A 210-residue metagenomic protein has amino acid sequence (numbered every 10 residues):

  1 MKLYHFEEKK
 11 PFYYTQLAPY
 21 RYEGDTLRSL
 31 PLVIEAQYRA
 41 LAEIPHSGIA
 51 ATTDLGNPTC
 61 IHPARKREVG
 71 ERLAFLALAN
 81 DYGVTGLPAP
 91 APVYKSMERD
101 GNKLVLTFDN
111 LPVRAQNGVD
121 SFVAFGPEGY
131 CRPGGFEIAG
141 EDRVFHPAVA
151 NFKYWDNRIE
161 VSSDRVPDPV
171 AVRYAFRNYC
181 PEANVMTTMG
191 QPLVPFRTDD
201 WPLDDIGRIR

Functional and structural regions predicted by a protein language model:
M1-R210: Catalytic-domain carbohydrate-binding cleft regions of carbohydrate-active enzymes
